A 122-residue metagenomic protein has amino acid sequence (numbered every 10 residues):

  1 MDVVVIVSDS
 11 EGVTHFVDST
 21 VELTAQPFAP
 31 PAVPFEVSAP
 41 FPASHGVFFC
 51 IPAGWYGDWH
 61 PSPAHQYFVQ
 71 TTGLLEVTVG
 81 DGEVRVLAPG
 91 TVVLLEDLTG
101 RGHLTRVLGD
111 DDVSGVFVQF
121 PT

Functional and structural regions predicted by a protein language model:
M1-S8: Short acidic, Pro/Gly- and aromatic-enriched capping/linker segments at domain boundaries
S10-W59, V113-P121: A short glycine-rich, His/Asp/Glu-containing loop-to-beta-strand
V21, C50, G80-D97: Short acidic-glycine-tyrosine-enriched beta hairpin
P27, R85, R101-V107: Short, Lys/Arg- and Gly-enriched loop/turn segments at beta-strand edges
A53-G54, L74-L75, T99-G100: Short beta->alpha connector loops
H60-S62, H103: Histidine-centered active-site/metal-ligand motif
P61, Y67-A88: A short beta-strand-loop-beta hairpin characteristic of the jelly-roll/cupin
V92-L98, L104, L108-T122: A short hydrophobic beta-strand segment most commonly corresponding to one strand of the jelly-roll/cupin
